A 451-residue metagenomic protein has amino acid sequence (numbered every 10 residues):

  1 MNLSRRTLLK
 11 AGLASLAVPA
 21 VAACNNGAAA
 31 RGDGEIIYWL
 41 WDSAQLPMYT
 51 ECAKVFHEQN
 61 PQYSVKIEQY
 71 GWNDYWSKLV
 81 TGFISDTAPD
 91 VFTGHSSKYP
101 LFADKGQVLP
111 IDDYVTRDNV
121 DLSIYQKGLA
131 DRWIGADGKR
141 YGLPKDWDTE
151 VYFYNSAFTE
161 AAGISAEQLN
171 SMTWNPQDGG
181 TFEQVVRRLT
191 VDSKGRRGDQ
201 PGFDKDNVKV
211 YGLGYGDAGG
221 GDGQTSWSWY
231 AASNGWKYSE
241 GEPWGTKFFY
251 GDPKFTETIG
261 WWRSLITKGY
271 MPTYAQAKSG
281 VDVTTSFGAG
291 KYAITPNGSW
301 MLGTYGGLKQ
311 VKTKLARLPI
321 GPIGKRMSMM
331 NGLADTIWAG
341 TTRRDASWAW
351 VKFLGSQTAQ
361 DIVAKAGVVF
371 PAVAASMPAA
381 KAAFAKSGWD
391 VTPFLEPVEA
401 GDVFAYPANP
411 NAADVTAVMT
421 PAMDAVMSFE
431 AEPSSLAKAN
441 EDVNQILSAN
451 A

Functional and structural regions predicted by a protein language model:
N2-Q107, T116-S123, A166-E167, P322-I323 (+8 more regions): Conserved N-terminal structural module of periplasmic/extracytoplasmic solute-binding proteins
S43, G71, G94-K98, D148 (+3 more regions): Beta->alpha turn/N-cap motifs
P47-M48, A157, K352-A374: Periplasmic-binding protein-like
E51-A53, H57, A218-K237, K247 (+1 more regions): Extracytoplasmic/periplasmic substrate-binding proteins
E58, S64, V115-T116, G135-G223 (+5 more regions): Helix-loop-helix "hinge/cap" segment bordering the ligand-binding cleft or interdomain interface
Q69-K78, S97, N175-T181, A275-G288: Short helix-initiation/N-cap motifs at beta->coil->alpha
S97-V151, E160, G202-K209, G223 (+3 more regions): Hinge/lid segment of periplasmic solute-binding proteins
W389-D442: C-terminal capping/gating helix-and-loop segments adjacent to ligand/active sites or protein-protein/ligand interfaces
